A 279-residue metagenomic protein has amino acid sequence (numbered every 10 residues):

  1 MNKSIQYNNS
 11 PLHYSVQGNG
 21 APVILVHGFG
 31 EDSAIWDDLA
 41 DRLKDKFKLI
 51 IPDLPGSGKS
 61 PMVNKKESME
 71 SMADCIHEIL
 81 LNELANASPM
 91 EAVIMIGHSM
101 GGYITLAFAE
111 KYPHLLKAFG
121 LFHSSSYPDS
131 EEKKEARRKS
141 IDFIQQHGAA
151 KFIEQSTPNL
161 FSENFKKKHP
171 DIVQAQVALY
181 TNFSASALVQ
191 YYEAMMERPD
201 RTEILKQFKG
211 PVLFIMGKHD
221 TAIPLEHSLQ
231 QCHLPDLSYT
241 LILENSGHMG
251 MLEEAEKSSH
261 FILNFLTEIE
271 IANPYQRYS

Functional and structural regions predicted by a protein language model:
M1-P11: N-terminal cap/lid segment of alpha/beta-hydrolase-fold proteins
S10-K65, M69: Conserved HGGG/HGGXW glycine-rich cap/lid loop of the alpha/beta-hydrolase fold
V26, L54, F122, L243-S246: Alpha/beta-hydrolase
S71-E91: Conserved acidic catalytic loop of the alpha/beta-hydrolase fold
A87-S130: Conserved hydrolase catalytic core segment
P128-E135, H147-Q207: Conserved alpha/beta-hydrolase catalytic His-Asp/Glu region
K209-S246, L252: Conserved loop-alpha-helix segment in the C-terminal half of the alpha/beta-hydrolase fold that carries the catalytic
L237-S279: Catalytic active-site module of serine/aspartate enzymes centered on a nucleophile-bearing elbow/loop
